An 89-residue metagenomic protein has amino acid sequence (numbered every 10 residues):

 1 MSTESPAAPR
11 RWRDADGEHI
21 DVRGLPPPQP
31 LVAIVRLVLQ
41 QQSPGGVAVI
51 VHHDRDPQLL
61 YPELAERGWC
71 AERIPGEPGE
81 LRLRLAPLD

Functional and structural regions predicted by a protein language model:
M1-Q42: An N-terminal amphipathic alpha-helical segment
R11-R13, P62, I74-G76: Sterically constrained small-residue positions within well-ordered secondary structures of folded domains
G17, G46, P78-R82: A generic structural signal for beta-strand entry/edge sites
D21, I50, R84-A86: Generic structural detector for well-ordered beta-strands
G45, I50, P75: Hydrophobic small-molecule pocket/channel-lining residues, especially in calycin-type beta-barrels
A48-C70: Short, structured protein-protein interaction patches enriched in aromatics and acidic/basic residues, typified by
G68-D89: C-terminal edge-of-domain segments
